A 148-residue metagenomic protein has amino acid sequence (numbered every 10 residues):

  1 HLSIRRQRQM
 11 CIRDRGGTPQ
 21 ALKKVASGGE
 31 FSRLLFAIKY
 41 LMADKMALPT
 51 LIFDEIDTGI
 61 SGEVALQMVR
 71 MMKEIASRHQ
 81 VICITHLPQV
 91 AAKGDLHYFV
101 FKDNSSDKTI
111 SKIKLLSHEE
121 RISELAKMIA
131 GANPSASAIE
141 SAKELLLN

Functional and structural regions predicted by a protein language model:
H1-I12: Single conserved hydrophobic/aromatic residue that forms the stacking wall/gate of nucleotide- or nucleobase-binding
R13-P19, A43, N148: Interdomain coupling and dimerization elements in large ATP-driven molecular machines
D14, G29-L51: GG-anchored amphipathic helix commonly corresponding to the ABC/SMC/Rad50 NBD signature/C-loop
P19-V25: Short pre-catalytic strand/loop immediately N-terminal to key active-site residues, enriched for Gly-Thr
Q20, K45-M46, T58-L66: Conserved D-loop-proximal element of ABC-family nucleotide-binding domains
Y40-D44, G62, E74: Conserved helix-loop functional segments at active or binding sites
D54-E55: Walker B catalytic acidic pair
E63-N148: C-terminal lobe/lid and adjacent interdomain/linker elements of RecA-like ASCE P-loop ATPase modules
